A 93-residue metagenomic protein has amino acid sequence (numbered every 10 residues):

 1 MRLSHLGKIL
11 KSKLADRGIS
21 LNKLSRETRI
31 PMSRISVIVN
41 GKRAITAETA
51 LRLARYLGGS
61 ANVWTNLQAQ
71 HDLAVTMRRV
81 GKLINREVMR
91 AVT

Functional and structural regions predicted by a protein language model:
M1-I19, N66: A short, Lys/Arg-rich alpha-helix, primarily the initiator
K13, R34-I38, T46-E48: A generic structured-segment signal
A15, R26, R55: Short polybasic/polar patches that bind polyanions
I19-N40: Short alpha-helical DNA-recognition segment
N40-K42, A69: Residue-level detection of the helix-turn-helix DNA-binding "recognition helix"
K42-R55: Short, basic-rich loop-to-helix N-cap that marks the start of a DNA-contacting helix
R55, V63-T93: Short, charged recognition helix plus adjacent turn of helix-turn-helix-like nucleic-acid-binding domains
G59: Short glycine-/polar-rich loops that comprise or flank the Walker A/P-loop and associated switch/sensor motifs
